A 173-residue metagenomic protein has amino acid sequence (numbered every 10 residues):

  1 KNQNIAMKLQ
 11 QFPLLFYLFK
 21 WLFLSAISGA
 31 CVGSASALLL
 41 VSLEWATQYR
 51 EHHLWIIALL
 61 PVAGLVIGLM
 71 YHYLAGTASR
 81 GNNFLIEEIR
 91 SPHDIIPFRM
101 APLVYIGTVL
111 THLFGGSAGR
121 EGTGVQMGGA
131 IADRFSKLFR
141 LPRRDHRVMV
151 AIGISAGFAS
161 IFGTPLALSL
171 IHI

Functional and structural regions predicted by a protein language model:
K1-I171: Alpha-helical transmembrane segments and immediately membrane-proximal extracytoplasmic
